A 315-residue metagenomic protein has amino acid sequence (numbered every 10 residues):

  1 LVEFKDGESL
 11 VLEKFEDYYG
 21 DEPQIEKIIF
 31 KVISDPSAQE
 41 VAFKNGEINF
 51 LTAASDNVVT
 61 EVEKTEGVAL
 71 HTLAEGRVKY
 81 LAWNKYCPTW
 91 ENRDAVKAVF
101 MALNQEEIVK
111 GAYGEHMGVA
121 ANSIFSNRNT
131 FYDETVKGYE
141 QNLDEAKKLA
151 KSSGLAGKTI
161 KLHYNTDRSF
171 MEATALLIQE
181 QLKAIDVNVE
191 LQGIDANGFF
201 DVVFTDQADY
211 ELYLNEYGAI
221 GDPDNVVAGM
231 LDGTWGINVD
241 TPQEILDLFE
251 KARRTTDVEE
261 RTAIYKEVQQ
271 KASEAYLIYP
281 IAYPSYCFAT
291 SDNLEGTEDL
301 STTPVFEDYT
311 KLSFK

Functional and structural regions predicted by a protein language model:
V2, D6, V11-E13, E91-E180 (+3 more regions): Append "and occasionally in soluble cytosolic enzymes with long acidic Gly/Pro-rich linkers
D6, K151-A219, G229-T234, Y286: Ligand/substrate-recognition segments at binding pockets and active sites
G7, P23-I25, N45, T65 (+3 more regions): Extracytoplasmic
V11, I29-V32, N49-A53, L70-T72 (+8 more regions): Structural recognition of the beta-strand scaffold that forms the well-ordered cores of secreted hydrolase catalytic
F15-E61, N188: Ligand-site clamp/hinge motif
G20-I25, T60-L73, A82-N92, S126-E145 (+4 more regions): Short, solvent-exposed loop/beta-turn-alpha elements that line the ligand-binding surface or hinge of extracytoplasmic
S37-A42, S55-T65, A69, A82 (+4 more regions): Pocket-flanking alpha-helical
C87-K110, I245-T262: Extended ligand-binding regions for polar small-molecule ligands
